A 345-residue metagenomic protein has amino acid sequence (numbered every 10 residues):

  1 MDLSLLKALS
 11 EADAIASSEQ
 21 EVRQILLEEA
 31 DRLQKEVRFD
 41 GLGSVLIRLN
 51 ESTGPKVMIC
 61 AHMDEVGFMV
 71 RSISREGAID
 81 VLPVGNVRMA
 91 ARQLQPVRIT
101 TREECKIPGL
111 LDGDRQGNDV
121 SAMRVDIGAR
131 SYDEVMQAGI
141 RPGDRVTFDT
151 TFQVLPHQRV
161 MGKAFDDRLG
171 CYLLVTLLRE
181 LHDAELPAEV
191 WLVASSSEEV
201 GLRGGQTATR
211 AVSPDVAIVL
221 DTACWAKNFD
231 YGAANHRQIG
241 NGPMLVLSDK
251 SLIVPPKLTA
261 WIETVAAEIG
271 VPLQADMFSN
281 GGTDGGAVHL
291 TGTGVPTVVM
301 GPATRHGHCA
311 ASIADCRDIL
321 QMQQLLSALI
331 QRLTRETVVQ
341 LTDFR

Functional and structural regions predicted by a protein language model:
M1-R345: N-terminal hydrophobic/helix-forming segments and targeting peptides
